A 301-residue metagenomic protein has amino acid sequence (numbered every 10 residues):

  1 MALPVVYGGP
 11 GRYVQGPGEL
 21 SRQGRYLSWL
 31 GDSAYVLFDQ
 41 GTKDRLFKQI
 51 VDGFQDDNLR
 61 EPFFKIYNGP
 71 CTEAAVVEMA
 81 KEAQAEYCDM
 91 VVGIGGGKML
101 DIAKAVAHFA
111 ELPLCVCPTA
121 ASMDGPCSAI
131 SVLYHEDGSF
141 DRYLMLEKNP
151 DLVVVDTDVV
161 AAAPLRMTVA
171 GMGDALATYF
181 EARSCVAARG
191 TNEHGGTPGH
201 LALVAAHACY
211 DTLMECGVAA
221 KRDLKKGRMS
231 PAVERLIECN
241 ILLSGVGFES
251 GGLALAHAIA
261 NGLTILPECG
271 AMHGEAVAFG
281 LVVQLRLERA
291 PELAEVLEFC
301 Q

Functional and structural regions predicted by a protein language model:
M1-M90: ATP/NTP phosphate-donor binding region
V5-Y7, S28-W29, Q84-E86, A107 (+5 more regions): Solvent-exposed alpha-helices and their adjacent loops that cap or buttress functional pockets in soluble metabolic
G11, H108-L201: A glycine/threonine-rich phosphate-anchoring loop and its flanking beta-alpha core in nucleotide/phosphate-binding
R12, A34-Y35, D89-V92, P113-C115 (+2 more regions): Structural motif
L20, K43-F47, E73, K98-A105 (+2 more regions): Short glycine/serine/threonine-rich phosphate/pyrophosphate-binding segments that cradle anionic phosphate groups
A83-T119: A short, small-residue-rich loop immediately preceding and capping a beta-strand
E193-Q301: Active-site segments that bind and position negatively charged phosphate/pyrophosphate groups
